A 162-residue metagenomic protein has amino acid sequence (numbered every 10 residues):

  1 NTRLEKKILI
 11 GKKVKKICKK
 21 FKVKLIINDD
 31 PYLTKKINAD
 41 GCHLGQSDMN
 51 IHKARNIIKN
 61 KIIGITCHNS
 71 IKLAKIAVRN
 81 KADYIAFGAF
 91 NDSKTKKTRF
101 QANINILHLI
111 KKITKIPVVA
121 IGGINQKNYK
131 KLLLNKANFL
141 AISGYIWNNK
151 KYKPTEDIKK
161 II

Functional and structural regions predicted by a protein language model:
N1-R3: A short beta-strand-loop structural module common to alpha/beta enzyme folds
K7-I26, D48, K53-S70, T98-Q126 (+1 more regions): Alpha-helix-loop-beta-strand connector modules within alpha/beta enzyme cores
V14-K16, K35-N38, F90-N91: N-terminal start-of-chain detector that recognizes signal peptides and the immediate post-cleavage beginning
L25-D40, A54, N69-K81, I113-A120 (+2 more regions): Catalytic cores of alpha/beta
A39-H43, K61-I63: Active-site regions of enzymes building and remodeling cell-envelope glycoconjugates
L44-A54, A86-T98, Y129-I161: Glycine-rich phosphate-binding active-site loops on the catalytic face of alpha/beta enzymes
G64, H68-K96: Histidine/lysine/aspartate-rich catalytic loop segments that bind and position anionic ligands
